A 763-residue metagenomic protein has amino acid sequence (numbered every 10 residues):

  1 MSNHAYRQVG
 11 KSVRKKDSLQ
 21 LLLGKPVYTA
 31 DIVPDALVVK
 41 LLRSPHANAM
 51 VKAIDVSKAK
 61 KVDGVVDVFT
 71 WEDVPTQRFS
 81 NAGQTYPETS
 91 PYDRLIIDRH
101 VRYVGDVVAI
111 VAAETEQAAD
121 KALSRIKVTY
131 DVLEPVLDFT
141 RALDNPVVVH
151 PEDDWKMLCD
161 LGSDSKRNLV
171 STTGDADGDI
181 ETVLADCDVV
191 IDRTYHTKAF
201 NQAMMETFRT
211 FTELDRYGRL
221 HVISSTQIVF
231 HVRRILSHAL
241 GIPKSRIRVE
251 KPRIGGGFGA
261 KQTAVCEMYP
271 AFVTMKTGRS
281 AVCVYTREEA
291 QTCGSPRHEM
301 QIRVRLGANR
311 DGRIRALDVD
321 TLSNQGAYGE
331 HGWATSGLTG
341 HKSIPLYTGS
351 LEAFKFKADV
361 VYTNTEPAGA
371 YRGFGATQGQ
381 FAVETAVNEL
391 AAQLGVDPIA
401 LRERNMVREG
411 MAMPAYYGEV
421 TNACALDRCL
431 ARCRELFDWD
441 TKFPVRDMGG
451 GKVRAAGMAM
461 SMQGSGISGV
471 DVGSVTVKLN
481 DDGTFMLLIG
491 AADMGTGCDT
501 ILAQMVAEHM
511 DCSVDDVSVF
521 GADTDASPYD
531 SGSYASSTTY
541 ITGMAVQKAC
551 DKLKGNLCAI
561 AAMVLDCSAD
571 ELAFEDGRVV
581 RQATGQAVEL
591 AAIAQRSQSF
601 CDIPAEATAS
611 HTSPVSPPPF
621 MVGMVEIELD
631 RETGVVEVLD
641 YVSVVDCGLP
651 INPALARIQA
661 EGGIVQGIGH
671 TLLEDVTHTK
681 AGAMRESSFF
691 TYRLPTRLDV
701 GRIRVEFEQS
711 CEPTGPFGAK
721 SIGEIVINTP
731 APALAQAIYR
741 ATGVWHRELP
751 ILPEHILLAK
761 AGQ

Functional and structural regions predicted by a protein language model:
M1-G162, V190, R596, I603: Flexible, low-hydrophobicity surface segments
K11, D17-Q20, G83-P87, S163-T210 (+4 more regions): Glycine-rich loop/linker segments at domain edges
K16-Q20, S124-L137, Q227, H238-A239 (+4 more regions): Extended active-site and interfacial segments that coordinate phosphate-rich ligands in large catalytic machineries
E72, G241-R246, M275-A281, R310 (+3 more regions): C-terminal catalytic domains of large/alpha subunits in multi-subunit enzymes
R78-G83, A122-R125, R233-I235, F258-A264 (+11 more regions): Short acidic, glycine/serine/threonine-rich loops at helix termini
R99-H100, P243-K251, M275-T286, A290-T292: Conserved catalytic cysteine-centered active-site region of acyl-thioester-dependent Claisen-condensing enzymes
V149-L240, M406-T484, P614, R685-D699 (+1 more regions): Helix-loop-helix junctions that connect adjacent transmembrane helices in secondary transporters/permeases, recognized
R234, G255-G278, V282-V284, C498-V506: Thiamine diphosphate
